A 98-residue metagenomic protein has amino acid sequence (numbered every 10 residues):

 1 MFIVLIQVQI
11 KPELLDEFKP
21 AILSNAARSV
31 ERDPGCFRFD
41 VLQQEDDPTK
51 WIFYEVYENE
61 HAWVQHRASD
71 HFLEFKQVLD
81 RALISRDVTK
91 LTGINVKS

Functional and structural regions predicted by a protein language model:
F2-Q9, R38-R67, T89: Short, well-ordered beta-strand segments in beta-rich or mixed alpha/beta enzyme and ligand-binding folds
F2-R32, C36: N-terminal first-folded block
Q7, K11, D70, I94-S98: Short flexible/disordered coil segments
L15-E17, K50, A62, K97: Intrinsically disordered, low-complexity acidic/polar segments
S24-C36, V56-T89: An amphipathic, aromatic/His-enriched active-site/gating alpha helix that lines ligand/cofactor pockets
D40-T49, K76-S98: Glycine-rich beta-strand-turn "strand-cap" elements at beta-sheet edges
